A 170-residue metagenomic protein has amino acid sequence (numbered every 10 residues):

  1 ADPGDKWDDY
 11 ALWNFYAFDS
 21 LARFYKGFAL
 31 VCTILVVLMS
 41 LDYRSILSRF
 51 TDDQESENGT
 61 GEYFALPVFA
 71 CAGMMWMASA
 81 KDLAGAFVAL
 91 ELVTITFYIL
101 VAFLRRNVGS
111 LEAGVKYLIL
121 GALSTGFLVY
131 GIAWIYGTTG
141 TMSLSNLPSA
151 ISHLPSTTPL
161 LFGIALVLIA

Functional and structural regions predicted by a protein language model:
A1-A170: Alpha-helical transmembrane segments of multi-pass membrane proteins predominantly involved in bioenergetics
